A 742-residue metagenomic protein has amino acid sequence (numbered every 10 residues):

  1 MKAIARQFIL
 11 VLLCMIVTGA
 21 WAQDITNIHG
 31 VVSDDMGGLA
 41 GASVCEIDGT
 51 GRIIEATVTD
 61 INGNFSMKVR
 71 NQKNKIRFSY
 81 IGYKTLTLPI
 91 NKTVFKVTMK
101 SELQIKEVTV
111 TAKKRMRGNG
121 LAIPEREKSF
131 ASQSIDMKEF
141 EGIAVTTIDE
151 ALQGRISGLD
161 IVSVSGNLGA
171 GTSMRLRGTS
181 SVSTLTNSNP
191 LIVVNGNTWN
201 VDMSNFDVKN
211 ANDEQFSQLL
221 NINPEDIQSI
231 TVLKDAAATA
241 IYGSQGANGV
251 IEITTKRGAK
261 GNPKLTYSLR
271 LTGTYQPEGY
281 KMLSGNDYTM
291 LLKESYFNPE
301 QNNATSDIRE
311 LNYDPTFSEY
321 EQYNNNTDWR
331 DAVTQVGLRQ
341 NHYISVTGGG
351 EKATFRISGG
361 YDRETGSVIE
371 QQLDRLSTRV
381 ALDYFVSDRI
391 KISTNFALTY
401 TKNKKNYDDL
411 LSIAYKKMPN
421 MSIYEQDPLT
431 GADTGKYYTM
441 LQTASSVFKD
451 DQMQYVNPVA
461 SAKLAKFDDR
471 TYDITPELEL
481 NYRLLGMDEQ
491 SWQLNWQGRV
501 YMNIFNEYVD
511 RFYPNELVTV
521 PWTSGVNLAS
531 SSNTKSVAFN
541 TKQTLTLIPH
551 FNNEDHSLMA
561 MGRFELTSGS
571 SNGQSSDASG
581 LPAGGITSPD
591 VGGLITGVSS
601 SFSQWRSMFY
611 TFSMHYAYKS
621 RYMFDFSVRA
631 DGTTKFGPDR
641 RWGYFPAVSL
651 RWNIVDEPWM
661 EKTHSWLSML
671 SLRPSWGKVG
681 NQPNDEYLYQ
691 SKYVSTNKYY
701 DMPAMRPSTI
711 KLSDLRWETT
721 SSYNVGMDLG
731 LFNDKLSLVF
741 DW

Functional and structural regions predicted by a protein language model:
M1-T26, Q72: Cleavable N-terminal targeting peptides that direct proteins into the secretory/outer-membrane pathway or into
S33-M36, A42-I47, S79-I81, K96-E141 (+2 more regions): Short, acidic, small-residue-rich periplasmic hinge/interaction motif at the N-terminus of Gram-negative outer-membrane
M36-A40, S66-N74, I90: Short Pro-Gly-centered beta-turn/loop motif in secreted/extracellular proteins
T50-N64: Short, acidic Ser/Thr/Gly-rich low-complexity loop/linker segments typical of extracellular and cell-surface proteins
D60-V69, T85, F95: Short, surface-exposed beta-strand/beta-hairpin micro-motifs centered on an aromatic residue
P124-E141, R155-G158, N167-T172, V182-L191 (+7 more regions): Residues embedded in well-ordered regular secondary structure
L152, L159, I230, I251-I253: Non-catalytic regulatory/gating segments with a bias toward low-complexity or hydrophobic composition
Q340, R375, A381-I390, N395-Y400 (+4 more regions): Extracellular/periplasmic, surface-exposed regions of secreted and cell-surface proteins
